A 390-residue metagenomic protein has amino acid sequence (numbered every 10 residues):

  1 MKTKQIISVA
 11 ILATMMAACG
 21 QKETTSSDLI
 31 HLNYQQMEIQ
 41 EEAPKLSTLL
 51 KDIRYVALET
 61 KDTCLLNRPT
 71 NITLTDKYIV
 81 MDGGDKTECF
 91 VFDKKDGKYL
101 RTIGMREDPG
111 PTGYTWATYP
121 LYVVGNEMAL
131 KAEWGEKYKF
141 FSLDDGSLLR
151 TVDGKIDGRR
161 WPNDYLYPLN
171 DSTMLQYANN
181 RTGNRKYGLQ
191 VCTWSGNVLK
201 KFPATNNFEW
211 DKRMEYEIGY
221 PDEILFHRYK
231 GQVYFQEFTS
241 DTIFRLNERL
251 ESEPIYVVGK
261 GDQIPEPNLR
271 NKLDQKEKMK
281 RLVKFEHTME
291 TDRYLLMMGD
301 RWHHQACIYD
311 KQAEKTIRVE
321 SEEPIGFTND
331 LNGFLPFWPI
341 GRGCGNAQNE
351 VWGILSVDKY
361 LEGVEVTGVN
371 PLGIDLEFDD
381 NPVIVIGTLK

Functional and structural regions predicted by a protein language model:
M15-A18: C-terminal motif of bacterial Sec signal peptides marking the signal peptidase cleavage site
E23-L58: Blade/loop signatures of beta-propeller domains
I53-T87: Beta-strand-rich domains and repeat architectures in extracellular enzymes and scaffolds, especially beta-propellers
E59-C64, E88, K94, K98-E133 (+1 more regions): Blade-loop segments of beta-propeller domains
P69-T73, A117-V124, D164-D171, E215-G231 (+2 more regions): Structural signature of eukaryotic scaffold interfaces centered on beta-propeller domains
T87-F90, G135-K139, T182-V191, S240-F244 (+3 more regions): Structural motif
Y114, A132-K186, K201-K212: Asp-box/WD-like beta-propeller blade repeats and closely related beta-sheet repeat scaffolds
I255-M279, A313-Q348, L361: Conserved blade-ending motifs and adjacent loop-strand segments that build the rim/top face of beta-propeller domains
